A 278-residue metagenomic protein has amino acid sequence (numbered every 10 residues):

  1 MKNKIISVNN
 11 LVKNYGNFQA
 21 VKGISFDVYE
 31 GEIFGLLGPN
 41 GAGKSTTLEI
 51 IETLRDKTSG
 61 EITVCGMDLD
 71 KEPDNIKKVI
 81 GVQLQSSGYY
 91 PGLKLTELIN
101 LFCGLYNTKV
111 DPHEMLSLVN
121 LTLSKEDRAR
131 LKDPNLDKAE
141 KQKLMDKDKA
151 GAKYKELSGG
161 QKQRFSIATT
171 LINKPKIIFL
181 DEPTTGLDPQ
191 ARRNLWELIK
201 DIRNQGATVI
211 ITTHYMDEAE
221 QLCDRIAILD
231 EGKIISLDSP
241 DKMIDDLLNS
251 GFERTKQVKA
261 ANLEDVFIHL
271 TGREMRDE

Functional and structural regions predicted by a protein language model:
R130-N135, K153-L157: Conserved ABC ATPase signature
K174: Conserved catalytic motifs of ABC-family nucleotide-binding domains
I178-D181: Catalytic Walker B motif of ABC-type/P-loop ATPase nucleotide-binding domains
A219-Q221: A short, surface-exposed alpha-helical micro-motif characterized by mixed small hydrophobic and charged/polar residues
L237-D238: ABC ATPase "signature
